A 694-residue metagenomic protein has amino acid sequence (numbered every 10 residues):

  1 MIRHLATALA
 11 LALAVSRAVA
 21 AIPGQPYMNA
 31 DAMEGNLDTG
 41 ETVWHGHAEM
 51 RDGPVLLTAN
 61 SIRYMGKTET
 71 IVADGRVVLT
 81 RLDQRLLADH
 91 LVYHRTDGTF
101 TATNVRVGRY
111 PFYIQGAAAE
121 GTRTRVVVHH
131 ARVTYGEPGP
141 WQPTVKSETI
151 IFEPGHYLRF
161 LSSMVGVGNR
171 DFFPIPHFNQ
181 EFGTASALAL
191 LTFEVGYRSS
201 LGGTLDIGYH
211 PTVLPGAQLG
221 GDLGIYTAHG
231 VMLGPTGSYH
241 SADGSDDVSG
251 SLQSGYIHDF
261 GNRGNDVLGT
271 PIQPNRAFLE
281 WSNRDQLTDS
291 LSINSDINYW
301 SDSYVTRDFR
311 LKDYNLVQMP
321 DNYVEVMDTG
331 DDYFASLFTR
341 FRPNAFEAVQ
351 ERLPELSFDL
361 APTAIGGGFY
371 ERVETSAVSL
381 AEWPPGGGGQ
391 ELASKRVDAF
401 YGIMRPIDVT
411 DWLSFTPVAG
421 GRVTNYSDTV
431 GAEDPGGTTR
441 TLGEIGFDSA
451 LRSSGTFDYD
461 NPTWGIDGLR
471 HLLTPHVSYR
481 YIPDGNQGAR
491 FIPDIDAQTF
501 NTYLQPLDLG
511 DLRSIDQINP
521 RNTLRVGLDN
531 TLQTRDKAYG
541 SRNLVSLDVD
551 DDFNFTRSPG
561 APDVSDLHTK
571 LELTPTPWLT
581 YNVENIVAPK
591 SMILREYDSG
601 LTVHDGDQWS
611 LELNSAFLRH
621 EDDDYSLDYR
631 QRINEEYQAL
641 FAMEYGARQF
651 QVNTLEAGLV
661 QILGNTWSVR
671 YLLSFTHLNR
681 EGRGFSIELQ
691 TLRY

Functional and structural regions predicted by a protein language model:
I2-V19: Gram-negative bacterial Sec-dependent N-terminal signal peptides
V19-P26: Cleaved targeting-peptide boundary
M28-N29, M33, Q84-T99, V107-V127 (+3 more regions): Outer-membrane beta-barrel proteins and related beta-barrel translocases across Gram-negative bacteria
G35-L37: Blade/loop signatures of beta-propeller domains
T39-D74: N-terminal, post-signal-peptide region of Sec/Tat-exported proteins
E69-T70, G75-H90: Blade-loop segments of beta-propeller domains
